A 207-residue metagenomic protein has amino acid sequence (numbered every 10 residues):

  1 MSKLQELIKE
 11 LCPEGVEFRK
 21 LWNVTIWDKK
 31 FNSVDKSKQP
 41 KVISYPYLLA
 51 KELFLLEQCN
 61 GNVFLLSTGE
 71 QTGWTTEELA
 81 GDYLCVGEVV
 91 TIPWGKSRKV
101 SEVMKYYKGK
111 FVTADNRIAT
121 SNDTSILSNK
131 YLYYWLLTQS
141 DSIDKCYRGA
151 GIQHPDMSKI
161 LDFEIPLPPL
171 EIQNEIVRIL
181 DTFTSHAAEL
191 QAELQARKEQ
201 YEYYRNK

Functional and structural regions predicted by a protein language model:
M1-I8, D28-A50, T184, A188-E189 (+2 more regions): Extended macromolecule-engaging scaffold surfaces, prototypically the DNA polymerase sliding clamp/PCNA/9-1-1 ring
M1-S2, L11-E17, W22, S128 (+1 more regions): Amphipathic alpha-helical segments
E10-L48, L56-G69: Non-catalytic DNA-recognition/assembly elements of restriction-modification systems
Q71-L137, G149: A short beta-sheet element
F111-I118, G151-P168: A short glycine-rich beta-alpha junction/loop motif
S140-I143: A common structural junction motif
